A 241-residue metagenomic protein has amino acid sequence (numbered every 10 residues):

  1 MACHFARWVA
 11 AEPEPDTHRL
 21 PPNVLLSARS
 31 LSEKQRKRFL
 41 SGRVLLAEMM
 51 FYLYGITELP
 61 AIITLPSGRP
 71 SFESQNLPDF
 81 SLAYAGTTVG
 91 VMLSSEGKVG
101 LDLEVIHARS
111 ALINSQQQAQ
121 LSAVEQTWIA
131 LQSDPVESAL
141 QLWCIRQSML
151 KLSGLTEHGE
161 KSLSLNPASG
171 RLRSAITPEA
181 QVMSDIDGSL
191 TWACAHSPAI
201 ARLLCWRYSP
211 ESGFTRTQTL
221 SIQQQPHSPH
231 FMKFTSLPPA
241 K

Functional and structural regions predicted by a protein language model:
M1-K241: Conserved nucleotide-ligand handling architecture
